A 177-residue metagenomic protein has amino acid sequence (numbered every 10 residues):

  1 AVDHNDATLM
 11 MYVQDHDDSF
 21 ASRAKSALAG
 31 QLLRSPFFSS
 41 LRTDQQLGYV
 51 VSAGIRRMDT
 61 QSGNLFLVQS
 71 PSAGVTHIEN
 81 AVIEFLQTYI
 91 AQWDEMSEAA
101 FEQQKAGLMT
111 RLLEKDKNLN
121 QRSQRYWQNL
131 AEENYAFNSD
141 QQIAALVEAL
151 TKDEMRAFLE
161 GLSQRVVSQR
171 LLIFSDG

Functional and structural regions predicted by a protein language model:
A1-D3, Y12, A100-G177: C-terminal regions of mature proteins
A1-S35: His/Glu-based metal-binding/catalytic segments typifying zinc-dependent metallopeptidases
V2-D3, D15-D18, I55-M58, P71-A73 (+1 more regions): Short, glycine-/Ser/Thr-/acidic-enriched flexible segments
N5-L9, V13, D17, S52 (+2 more regions): Acyl-CoA-dependent O-acyltransferases
M10-Y12, S40-R42, V50, L65-L67 (+1 more regions): Structured core elements
D15-H16, R23-L28, L65-A73, I90-D94 (+1 more regions): Second-shell loop/turn segments in exported
L32, P36, S40, R56-N118: M16/insulysin-pitrilysin zinc metalloprotease superfamily fold
G48-G54: A short linear hydrophobic-aromatic micro-motif
